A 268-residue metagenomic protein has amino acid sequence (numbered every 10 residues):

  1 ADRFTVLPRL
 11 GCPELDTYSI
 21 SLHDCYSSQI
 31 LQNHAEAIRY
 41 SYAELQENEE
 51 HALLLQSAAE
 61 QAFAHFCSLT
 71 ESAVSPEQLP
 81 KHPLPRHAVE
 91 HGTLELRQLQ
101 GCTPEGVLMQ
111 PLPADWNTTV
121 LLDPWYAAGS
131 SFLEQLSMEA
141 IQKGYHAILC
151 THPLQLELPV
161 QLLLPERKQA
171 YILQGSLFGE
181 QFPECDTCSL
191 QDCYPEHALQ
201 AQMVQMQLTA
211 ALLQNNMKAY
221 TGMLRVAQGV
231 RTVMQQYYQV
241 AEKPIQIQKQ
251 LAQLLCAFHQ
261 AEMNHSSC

Functional and structural regions predicted by a protein language model:
A1, R86-M109, L162-F178: Unusually extended, aromatic-enriched hydrophobic runs near protein termini
A1-I30, S137-K218: Conserved nucleotide-sensing/catalytic segment adjacent to the nucleotide-binding pocket in NTP-handling enzymes
T5, T17, T70, T93 (+7 more regions): Residue-identity detector for threonine
L22-Q98, Q191, H197-G222, G229-S267: Charged, amphipathic alpha-helical linker segments immediately N-terminal to NTP-binding catalytic cores
L96, L112, E184-C185: Intrinsic, low-complexity N-terminal interaction/targeting segments
T103-A140: Glycine-rich phosphate-binding P-loop
